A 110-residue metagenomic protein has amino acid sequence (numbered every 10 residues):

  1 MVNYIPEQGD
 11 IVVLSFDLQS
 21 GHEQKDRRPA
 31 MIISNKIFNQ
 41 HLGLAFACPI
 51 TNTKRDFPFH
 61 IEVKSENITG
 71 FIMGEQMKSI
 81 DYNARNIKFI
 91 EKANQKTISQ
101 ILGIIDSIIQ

Functional and structural regions predicted by a protein language model:
M1-R28, I32-Q110: Conserved functional hotspots at enzyme active or ligand-binding sites that engage polyanionic ligands
